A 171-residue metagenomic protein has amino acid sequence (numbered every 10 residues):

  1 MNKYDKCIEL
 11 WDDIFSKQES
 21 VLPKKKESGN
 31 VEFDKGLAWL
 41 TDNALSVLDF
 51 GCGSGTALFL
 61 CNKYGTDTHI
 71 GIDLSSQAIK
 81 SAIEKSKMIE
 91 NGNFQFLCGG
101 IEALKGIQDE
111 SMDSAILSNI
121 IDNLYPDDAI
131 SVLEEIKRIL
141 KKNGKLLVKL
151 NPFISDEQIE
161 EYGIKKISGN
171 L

Functional and structural regions predicted by a protein language model:
M1-N43, F50-K105, L124, D128-S131 (+1 more regions): Class I (Rossmann-like) S-adenosyl-L-methionine-dependent methyltransferase catalytic domain, capturing the SAM-binding
V47, A115: Receiver (REC) domain switch-region micro-motif
G106-S114: A short acidic, Gly/Pro-enriched loop at the edge of an enzyme's catalytic core that lines a small-molecule cofactor
L117-I120: A short beta-strand submotif of the Rossmann-like class I SAM-dependent methyltransferase core that lines
I130-K142: A short glycine-rich, Lys/Arg-flanked "PGG" loop and its adjoining helix->strand segment in the class I
